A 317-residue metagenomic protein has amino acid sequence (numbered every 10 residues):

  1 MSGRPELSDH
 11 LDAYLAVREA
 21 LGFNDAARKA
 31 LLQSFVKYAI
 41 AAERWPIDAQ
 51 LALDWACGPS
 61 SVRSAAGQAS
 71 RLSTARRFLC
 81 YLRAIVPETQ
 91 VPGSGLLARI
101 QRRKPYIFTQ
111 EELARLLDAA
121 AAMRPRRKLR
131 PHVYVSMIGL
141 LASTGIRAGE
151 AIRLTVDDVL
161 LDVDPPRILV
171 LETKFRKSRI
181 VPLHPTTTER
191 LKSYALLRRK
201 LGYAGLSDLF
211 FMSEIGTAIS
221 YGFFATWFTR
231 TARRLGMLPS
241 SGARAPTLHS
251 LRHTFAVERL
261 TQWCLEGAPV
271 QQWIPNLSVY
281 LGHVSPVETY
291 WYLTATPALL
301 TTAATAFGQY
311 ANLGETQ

Functional and structural regions predicted by a protein language model:
M1-Q317: Conserved catalytic core of the tyrosine transesterase superfamily
